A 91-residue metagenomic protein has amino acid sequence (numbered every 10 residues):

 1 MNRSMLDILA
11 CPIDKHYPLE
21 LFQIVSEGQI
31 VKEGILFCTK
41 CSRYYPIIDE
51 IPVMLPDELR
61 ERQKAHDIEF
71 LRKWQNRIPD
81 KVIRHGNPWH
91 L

Functional and structural regions predicted by a protein language model:
M1-L91: Replace "small metal-dependent catalytic modules" with "small catalytic or cofactor-binding modules
